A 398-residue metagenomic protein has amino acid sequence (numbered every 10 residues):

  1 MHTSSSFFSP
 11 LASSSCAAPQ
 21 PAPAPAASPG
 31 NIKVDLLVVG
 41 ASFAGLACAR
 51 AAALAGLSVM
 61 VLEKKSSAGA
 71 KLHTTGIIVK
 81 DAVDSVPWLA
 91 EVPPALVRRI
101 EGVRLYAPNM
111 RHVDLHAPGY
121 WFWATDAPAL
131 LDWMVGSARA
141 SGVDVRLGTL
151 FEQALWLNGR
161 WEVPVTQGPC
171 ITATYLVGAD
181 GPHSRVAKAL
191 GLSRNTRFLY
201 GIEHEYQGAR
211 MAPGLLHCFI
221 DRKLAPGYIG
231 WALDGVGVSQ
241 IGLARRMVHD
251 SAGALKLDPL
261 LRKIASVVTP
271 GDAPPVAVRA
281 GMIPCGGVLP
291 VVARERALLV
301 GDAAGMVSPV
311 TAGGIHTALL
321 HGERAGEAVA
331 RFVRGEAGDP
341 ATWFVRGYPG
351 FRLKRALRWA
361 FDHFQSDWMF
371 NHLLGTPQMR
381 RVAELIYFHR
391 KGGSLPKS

Functional and structural regions predicted by a protein language model:
A27-A44: Beta1/beta-strand and adjacent pyrophosphate-binding region of the FAD-binding site in flavoprotein oxidoreductases
I32, V92, R98-R99, R104-A189 (+1 more regions): Conserved N-terminal helical subregion
L37, R50-H73: Glycine-rich FAD pyrophosphate-binding loop
G69-R104: N-terminal FAD cofactor-binding segment of flavoenzymes
G76-I77, V83, H183-C218, P270 (+1 more regions): Central beta-strand plus flanking loop segment that forms part of the substrate or channel wall within the catalytic
L150-Q153, M247-V329: FAD/FMN-dependent oxidoreductases across multiple families
F219-D250, V267, V292: Active-site substrate-recognition segment that forms the wall of the catalytic cavity or substrate channel
E327-S398: C-terminal helical "tail/cap" subdomain of flavin- and related membrane-associated enzymes
